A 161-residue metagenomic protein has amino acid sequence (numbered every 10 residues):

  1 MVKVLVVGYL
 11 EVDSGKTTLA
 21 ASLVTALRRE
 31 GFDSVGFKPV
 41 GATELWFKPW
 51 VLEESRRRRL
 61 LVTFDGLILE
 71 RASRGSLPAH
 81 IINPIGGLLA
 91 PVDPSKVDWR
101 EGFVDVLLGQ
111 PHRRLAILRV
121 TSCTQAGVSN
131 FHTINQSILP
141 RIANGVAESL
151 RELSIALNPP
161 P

Functional and structural regions predicted by a protein language model:
M1-S14, T18-P161: Flexible phosphate-sensing "switch/lid" loops adjacent to ATP/NTP-binding sites across phosphate-transfer
